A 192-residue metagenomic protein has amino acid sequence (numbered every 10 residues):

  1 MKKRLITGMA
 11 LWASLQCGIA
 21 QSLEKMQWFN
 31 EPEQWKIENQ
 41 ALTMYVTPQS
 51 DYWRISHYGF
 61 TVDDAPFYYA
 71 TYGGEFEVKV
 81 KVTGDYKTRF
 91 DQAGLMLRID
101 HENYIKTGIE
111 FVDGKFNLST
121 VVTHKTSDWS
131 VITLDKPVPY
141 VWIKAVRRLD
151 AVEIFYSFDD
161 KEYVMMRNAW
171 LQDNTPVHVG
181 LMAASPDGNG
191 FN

Functional and structural regions predicted by a protein language model:
M1-S22: Bacterial Sec-dependent N-terminal signal peptides
Q21-N192: Extracellular glycan-recognition regions
